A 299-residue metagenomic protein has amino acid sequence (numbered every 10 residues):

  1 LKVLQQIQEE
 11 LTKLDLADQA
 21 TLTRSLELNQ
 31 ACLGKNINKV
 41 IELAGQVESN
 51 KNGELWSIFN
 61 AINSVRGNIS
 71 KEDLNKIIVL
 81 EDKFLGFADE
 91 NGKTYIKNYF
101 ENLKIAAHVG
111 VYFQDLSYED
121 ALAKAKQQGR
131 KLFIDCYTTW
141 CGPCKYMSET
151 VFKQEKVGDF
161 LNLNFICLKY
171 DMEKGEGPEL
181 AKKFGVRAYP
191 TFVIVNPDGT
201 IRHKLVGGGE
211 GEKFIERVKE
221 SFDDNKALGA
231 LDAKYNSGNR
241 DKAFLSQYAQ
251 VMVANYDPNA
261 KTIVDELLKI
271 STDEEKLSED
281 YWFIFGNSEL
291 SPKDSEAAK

Functional and structural regions predicted by a protein language model:
L1-A107, Y235-K299: Oxidative protein folding and maturation machinery
G92, K97-G110, G211-D232: Pro/Ala/Gly-rich low-complexity, hydrophilic intrinsically disordered segments
Y112-L116, T150-E176: Thiol-based oxidoreductase modules, predominantly thioredoxin-like and allied folds used for disulfide exchange
Q114-K131: A short beta-strand-turn-helix
G129-L132, Y137-W140, A188: Short pre-active-site segment immediately N-terminal to redox-active cysteine/selenocysteine motifs in thiol-based
C136-F152: Conserved redox-active cysteine motifs that mediate thiol-disulfide chemistry, especially di-cysteine Cys-X(1-2)-Cys
G175-A188: Structural alpha/beta surface segment adjacent to cysteine/selenocysteine redox centers across thiol/disulfide enzymes
R187-K226: Non-catalytic, surface beta->alpha helical segment in thiol-disulfide oxidoreductase systems
